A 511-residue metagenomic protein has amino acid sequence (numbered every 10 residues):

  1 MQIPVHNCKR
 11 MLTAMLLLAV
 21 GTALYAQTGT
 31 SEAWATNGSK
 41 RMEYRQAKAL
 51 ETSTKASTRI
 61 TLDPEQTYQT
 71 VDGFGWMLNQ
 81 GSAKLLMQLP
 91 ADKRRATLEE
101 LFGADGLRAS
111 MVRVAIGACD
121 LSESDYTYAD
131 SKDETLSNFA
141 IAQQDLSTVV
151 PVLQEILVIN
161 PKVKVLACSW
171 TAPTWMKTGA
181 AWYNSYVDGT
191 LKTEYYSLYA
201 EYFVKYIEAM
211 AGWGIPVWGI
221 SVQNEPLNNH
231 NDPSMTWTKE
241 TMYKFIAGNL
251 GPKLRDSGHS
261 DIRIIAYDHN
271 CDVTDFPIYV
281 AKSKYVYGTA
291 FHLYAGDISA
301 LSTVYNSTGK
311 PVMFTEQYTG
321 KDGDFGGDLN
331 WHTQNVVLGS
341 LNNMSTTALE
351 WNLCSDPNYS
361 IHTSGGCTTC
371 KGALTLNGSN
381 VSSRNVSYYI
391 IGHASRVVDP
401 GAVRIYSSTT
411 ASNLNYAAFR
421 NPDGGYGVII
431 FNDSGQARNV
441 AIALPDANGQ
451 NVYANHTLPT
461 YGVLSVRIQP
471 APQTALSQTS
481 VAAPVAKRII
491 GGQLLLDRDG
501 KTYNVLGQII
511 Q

Functional and structural regions predicted by a protein language model:
Q2-M15: Bacterial N-terminal signal peptides that target proteins for export
T13-A23: Bacterial N-terminal signal peptides
A26-Q27, Q508: Boundary of Sec targeting at the N-terminus
Q27-T58, L62, V165-A167, E201-G219 (+1 more regions): Substrate-binding and catalytic surfaces of secreted/luminal carbohydrate-active proteins
M42-V217: N-terminal catalytic cores of secreted or lumenal carbohydrate-active enzymes
R438, I510-Q511: Generic structural signal for well-ordered beta-strand positions
P470-D499, I509: Residue-level detector of functionally pivotal "anchor" positions at catalytic/ligand-binding pockets or at interdomain
